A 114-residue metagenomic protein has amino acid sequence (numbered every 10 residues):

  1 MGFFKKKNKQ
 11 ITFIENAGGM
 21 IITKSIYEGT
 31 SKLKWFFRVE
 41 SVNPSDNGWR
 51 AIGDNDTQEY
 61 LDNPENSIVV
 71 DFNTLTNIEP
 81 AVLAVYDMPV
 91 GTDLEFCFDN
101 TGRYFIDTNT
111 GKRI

Functional and structural regions predicted by a protein language model:
M1-K5: Short, aromatic- and cysteine-enriched interfacial helices/patches that mediate contacts at lipid membranes
K7-K24: Short acidic, Pro/Gly- and aromatic-enriched capping/linker segments at domain boundaries
K9, K32, D56, V82 (+1 more regions): A general marker of short, structured functional hotspots
I11-N16, E40-S41, A84-D87, E95-F96: Short linear motifs in intrinsically disordered
G19-S45: Amphipathic, interaction-prone secondary-structure segments
F36-M88: Acidic, aromatic-enriched beta-alpha/helix-loop junctions
F72-I114: Short, compact, well-ordered microdomains
